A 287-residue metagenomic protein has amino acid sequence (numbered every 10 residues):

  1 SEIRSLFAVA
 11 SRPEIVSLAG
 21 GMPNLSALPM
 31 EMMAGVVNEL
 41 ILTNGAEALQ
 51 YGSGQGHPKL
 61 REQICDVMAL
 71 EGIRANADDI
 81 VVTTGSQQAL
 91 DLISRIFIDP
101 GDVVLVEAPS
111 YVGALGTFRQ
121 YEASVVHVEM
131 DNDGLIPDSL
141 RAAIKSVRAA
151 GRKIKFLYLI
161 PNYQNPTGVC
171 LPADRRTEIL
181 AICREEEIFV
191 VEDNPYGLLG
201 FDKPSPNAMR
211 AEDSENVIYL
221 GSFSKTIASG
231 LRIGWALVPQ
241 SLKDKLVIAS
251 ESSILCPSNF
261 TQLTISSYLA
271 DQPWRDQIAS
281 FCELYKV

Functional and structural regions predicted by a protein language model:
S1, S280-V287: Short, intrinsically disordered, charge-balanced linker/junction segments flanking boundaries in proteins
S1-G54: N-terminal "arm"/small-domain region of PLP-dependent enzymes with the aminotransferase-like
G21-L25, Q87, Y111, N162-Q164 (+5 more regions): Short, solvent-exposed loop/turn segments at secondary-structure junctions
S26-L28, L90, A114, T167-G168 (+2 more regions): Glycine/Thr-rich phosphate-binding loops of Rossmann-like dinucleotide-binding domains
L42, E47-E186, V191, G197-D213 (+2 more regions): Conserved core of the PLP fold type I
A211-D213, I218-E283: Conserved core segment of the aminotransferase class I/II
